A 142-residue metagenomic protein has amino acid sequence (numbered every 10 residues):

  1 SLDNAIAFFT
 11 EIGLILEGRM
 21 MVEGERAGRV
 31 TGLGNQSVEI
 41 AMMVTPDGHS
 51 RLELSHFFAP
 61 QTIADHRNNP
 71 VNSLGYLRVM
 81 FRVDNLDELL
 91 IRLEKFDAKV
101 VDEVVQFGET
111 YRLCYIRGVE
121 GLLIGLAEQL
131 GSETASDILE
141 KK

Functional and structural regions predicted by a protein language model:
S1, D84-N85: Localized edge beta-strand/strand-to-loop motifs within extracellular or lumenal beta-rich domains
S1-H49, K95, C114: Core segments of cupin and vicinal oxygen chelate
R19-M21, E39-M42, S50-L52, D65 (+2 more regions): Vicinal oxygen chelate
V38, L74-R78: Short, solvent-exposed beta-strand edge segments and adjacent coil->beta transition regions
Q61: Conserved short histidine dyad/triad with adjacent acidic residue
N69-S73: Non-DNA-binding regulatory cores of transcription-related proteins, predominantly C-terminal effector-binding
